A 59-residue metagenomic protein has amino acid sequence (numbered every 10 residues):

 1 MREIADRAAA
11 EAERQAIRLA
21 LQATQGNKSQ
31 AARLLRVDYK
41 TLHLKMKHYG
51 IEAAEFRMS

Functional and structural regions predicted by a protein language model:
M1-S59: Bacterial C-terminal helix-turn-helix
